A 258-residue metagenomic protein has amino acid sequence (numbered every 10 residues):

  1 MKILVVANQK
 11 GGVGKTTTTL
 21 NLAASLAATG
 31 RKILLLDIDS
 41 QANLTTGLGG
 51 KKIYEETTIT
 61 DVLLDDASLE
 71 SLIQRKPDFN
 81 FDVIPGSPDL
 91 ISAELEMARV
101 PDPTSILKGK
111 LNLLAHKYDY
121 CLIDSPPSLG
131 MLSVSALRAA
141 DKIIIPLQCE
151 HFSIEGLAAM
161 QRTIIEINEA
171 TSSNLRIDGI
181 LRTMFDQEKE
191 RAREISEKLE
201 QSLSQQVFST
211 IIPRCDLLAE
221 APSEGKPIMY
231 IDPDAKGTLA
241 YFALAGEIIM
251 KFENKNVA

Functional and structural regions predicted by a protein language model:
M1-A258: P-loop NTP-binding core
